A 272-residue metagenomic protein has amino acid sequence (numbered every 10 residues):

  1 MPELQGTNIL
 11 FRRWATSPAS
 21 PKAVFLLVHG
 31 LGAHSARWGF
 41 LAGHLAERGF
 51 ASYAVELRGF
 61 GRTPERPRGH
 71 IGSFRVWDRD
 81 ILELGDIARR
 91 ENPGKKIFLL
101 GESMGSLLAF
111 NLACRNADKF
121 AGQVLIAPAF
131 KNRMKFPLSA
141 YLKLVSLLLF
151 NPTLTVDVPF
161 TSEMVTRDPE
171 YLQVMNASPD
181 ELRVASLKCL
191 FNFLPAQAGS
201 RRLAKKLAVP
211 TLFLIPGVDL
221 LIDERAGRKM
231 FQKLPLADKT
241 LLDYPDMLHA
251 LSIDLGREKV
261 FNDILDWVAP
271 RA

Functional and structural regions predicted by a protein language model:
M1-T16: N-terminal cap/lid segment of alpha/beta-hydrolase-fold proteins
P21-G30: Short beta-strand element of the alpha/beta-hydrolase
G32-H34, R62-N92, K96: Catalytic nucleophile-loop/oxyanion-hole region of alpha/beta-hydrolase and closely related hydrolase-like folds
A42-R66: Conserved alpha/beta-hydrolase
E102-S186: Alpha/beta-hydrolase-fold enzymes
L207, F213-I215, D219: Short beta-strand/loop motif that positions the catalytic acidic residue of the alpha/beta-hydrolase fold
V209, D223-Q232: Short alpha-helix in the alpha/beta-hydrolase fold that links the catalytic acid
T240-A272: Catalytic active-site module of serine/aspartate enzymes centered on a nucleophile-bearing elbow/loop
